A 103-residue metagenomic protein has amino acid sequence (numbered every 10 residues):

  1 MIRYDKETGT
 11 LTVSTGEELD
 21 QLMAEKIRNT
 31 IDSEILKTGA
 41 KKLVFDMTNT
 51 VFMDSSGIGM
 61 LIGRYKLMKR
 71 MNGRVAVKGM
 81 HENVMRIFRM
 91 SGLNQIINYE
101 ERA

Functional and structural regions predicted by a protein language model:
M1-N29: STAS-typified acidic loop motif
E17, H81, A103: Short, flexible active-site-adjacent loop segments at beta-strand->alpha-helix junctions, enriched in small/polar
Q21-I96: Amphipathic alpha-helical interaction surfaces in cytosolic regulatory modules
N98-R102: Short acidic-hydrophobic, aromatic-tinged amphipathic segments that line or gate anion-handling sites
